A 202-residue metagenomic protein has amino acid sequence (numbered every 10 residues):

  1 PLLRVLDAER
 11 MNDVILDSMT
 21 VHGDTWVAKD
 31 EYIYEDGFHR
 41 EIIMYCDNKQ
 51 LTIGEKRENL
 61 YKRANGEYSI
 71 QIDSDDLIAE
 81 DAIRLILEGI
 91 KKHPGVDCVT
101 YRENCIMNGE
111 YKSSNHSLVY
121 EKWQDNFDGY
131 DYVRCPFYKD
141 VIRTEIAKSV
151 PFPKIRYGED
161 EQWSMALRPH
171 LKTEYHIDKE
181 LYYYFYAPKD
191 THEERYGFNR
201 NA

Functional and structural regions predicted by a protein language model:
N48-A64: Glycine-rich, basic loop-to-helix element that forms the pyrophosphate-binding segment of sugar-nucleotide handling
N65-G66, P136-V150: Conserved nucleotide-sugar donor-binding and metal-coordinating catalytic region shared by glycosyltransferases
S69: Short aromatic/hydrophobic "clamp" motif used to bind/position activated sugar donors
D73-L77: The conserved acidic donor/metal-binding loop of glycosyltransferases
I83-S114: Conserved donor NDP-sugar-binding/catalytic core segment of glycosyltransferases
E121-I142: A recurrent flexible, glycine/aromatic-enriched loop bordering the glycosyltransferase active site that acts as
Y157-W163: Acidic donor-binding loop at a coil-to-helix junction in glycosyltransferase catalytic cores that engages
I177-N201: Active-site donor/metal-binding and catalytic loop motifs of nucleotide-sugar-dependent glycosylation enzymes
